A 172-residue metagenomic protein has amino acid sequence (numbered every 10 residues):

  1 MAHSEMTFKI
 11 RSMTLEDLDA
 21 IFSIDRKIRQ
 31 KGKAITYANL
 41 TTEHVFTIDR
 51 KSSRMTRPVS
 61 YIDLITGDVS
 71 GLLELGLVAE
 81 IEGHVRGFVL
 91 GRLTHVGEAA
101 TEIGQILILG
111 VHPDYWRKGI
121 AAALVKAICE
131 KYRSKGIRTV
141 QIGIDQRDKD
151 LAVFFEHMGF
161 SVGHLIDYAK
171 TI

Functional and structural regions predicted by a protein language model:
A2-H3, G143, E156-I172: Terminal substrate-recognition subdomain of acyl/acetyltransferases
M13, L109-V111, I144: Hydrophobic adenine-recognition pocket in adenosine-nucleotide-binding enzymes
L15, S23-T101, L107, T171: Acetyl-CoA-dependent GNAT
A20-I24, L64, A123, A127 (+1 more regions): Alpha-helical elements of Rossmann-like donor-binding domains used by nucleotide-donor carbohydrate transfer enzymes
I108-V111, R117-E130, H157: Conserved acetyl-CoA-binding loop-helix of GNAT-fold acetyltransferases
A122, R138, Q146-H164: Conserved active-site alpha-helix within GNAT-family acetyltransferase domains
Y132-I144: Conserved GNAT acetyl-CoA-binding A-motif
